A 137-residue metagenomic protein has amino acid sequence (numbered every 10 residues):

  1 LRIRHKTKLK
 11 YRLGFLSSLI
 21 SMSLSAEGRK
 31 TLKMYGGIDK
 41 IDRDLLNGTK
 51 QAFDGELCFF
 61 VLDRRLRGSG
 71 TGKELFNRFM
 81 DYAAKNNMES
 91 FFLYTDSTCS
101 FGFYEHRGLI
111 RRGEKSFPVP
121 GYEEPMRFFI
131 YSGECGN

Functional and structural regions predicted by a protein language model:
R2-G55, P118-E123: Conserved acyl-donor/pantetheine-binding loop and adjacent beta-alpha core of acyl/acetyltransferases and related
K33-K40, K50, G68-S69, N86-S90 (+1 more regions): Non-catalytic interaction surface on structured domains
K40-R43, K73, K85, S97-E114: Conserved active-site alpha-helix within GNAT-family acetyltransferase domains
D54-G55, A83-D96: Conserved GNAT acetyl-CoA-binding A-motif
F59-L62, G68-D81, H106: Conserved acetyl-CoA-binding loop-helix of GNAT-fold acetyltransferases
F59-R67, F92-G102, P118-Y122: Conserved beta-strand-loop-alpha-helix junction that forms the acyl-donor binding cleft
E124-S132: Short hydrophobic/aromatic beta-strand or adjacent loop that forms the aromatic wall/cage of a ligand/substrate-binding
C135-N137: Conserved N-terminal entry element of GNAT/NAT acetyltransferase domains
